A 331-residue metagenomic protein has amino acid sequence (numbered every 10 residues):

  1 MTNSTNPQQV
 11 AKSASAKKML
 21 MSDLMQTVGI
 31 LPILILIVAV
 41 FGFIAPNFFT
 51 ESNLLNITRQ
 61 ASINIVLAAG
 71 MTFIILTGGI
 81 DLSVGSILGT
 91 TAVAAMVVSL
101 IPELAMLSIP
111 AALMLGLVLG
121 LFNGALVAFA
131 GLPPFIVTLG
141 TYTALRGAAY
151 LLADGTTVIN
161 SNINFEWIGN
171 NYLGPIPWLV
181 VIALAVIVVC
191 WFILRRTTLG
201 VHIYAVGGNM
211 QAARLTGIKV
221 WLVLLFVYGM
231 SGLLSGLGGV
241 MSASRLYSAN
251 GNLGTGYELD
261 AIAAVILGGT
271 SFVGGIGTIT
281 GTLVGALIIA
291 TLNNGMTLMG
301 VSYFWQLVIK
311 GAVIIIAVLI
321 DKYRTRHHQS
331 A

Functional and structural regions predicted by a protein language model:
M1-A39, F43, V188, L215-L222 (+1 more regions): Cytosolic-side transmembrane-helix boundaries in multi-pass membrane proteins
I30-G42, M71-T72, R146, I182-W191 (+4 more regions): Hydrophobic core segments of alpha-helical transmembrane domains in multi-pass membrane transport and ion-translocation
I33-F49, T77, A149-D154, W191-T198: Structural signal for alpha-helical transmembrane segments and their membrane-water exit/capping regions in multi-pass
L36-P102, A125-L132, G269-I279, A312: Single transmembrane alpha-helix segments in multi-pass membrane proteins
Q60, P134, P175-I182, L224 (+2 more regions): Loop-to-transmembrane alpha-helix initiation sites
L104-A112, V118-N123, V127, G174-A249: Helix-loop-helix "hairpin" substructures at the membrane interface of multi-pass membrane proteins
A130, P134-T197, V223-F226, R245-G254 (+1 more regions): Transmembrane helix-bundle core of multi-pass membrane transporters and related energy-transducing complexes
S235, R245-G311: Transmembrane alpha-helical segments in multi-pass inner-membrane proteins
